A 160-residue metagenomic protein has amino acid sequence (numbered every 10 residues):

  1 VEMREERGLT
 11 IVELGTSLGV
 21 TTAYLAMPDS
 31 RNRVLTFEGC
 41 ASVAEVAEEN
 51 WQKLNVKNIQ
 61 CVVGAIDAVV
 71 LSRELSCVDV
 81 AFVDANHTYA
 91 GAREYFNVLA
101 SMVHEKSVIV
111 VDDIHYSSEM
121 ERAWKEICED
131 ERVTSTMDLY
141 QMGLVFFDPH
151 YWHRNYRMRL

Functional and structural regions predicted by a protein language model:
V1-F82, N86-V110, I114-L160: A short alpha-helical cap/connector motif
